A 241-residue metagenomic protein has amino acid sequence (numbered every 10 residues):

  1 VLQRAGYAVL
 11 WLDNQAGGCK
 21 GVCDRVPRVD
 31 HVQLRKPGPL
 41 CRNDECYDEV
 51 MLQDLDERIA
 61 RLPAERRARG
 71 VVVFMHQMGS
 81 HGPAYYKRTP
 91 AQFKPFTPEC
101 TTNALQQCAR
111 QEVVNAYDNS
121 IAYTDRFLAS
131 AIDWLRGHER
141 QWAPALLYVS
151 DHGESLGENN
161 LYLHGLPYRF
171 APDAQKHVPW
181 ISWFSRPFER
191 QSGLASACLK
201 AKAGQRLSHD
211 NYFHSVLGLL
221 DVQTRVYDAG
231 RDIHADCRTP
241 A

Functional and structural regions predicted by a protein language model:
V1-A241: Catalytic domains that recognize anionic headgroups
